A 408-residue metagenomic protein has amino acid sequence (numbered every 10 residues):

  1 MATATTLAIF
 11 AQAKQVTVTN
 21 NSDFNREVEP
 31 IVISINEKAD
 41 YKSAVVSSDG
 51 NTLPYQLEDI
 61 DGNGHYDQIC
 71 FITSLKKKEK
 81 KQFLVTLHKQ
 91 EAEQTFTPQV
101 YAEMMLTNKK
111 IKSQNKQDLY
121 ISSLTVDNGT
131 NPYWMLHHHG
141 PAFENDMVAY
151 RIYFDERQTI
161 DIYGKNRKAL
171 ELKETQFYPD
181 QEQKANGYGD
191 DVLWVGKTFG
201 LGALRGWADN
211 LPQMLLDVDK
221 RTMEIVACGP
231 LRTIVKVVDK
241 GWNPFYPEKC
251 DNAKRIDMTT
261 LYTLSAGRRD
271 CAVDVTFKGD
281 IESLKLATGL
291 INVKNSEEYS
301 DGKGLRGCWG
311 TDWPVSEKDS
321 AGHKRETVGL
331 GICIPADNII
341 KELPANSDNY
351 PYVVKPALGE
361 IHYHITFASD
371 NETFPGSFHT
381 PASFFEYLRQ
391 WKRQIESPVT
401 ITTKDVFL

Functional and structural regions predicted by a protein language model:
M1-V16: Bacterial Sec-dependent N-terminal signal peptides
Q12-K116, Y120-S122, V126-N131, H138: Alpha-mannosidase-like glycoside hydrolase catalytic domains involved in N-glycan trimming, generalizing to other
D23-E27, E37-K42, A92, F143-E144 (+4 more regions): Primarily extracytoplasmic ectodomains and periplasmic/lumenal surface modules that are beta-strand-rich
V45-I69, Y246-A253, K294-W313, I332-I339: Solvent-exposed beta-strand/loop surfaces of large extracellular or lumenal domains
D59-L75, L330-L408: Beta-strand-rich recognition/accessory modules
K89-L216: Solvent-exposed N-terminal domain segments of exported/luminal and surface proteins
Q183-S265: Extended, loop-rich substrate-binding clefts of extracytoplasmic carbohydrate-active enzymes
M258, L264, R269-G302: Acidic (Asp/Glu-rich), glycine- and aromatic
